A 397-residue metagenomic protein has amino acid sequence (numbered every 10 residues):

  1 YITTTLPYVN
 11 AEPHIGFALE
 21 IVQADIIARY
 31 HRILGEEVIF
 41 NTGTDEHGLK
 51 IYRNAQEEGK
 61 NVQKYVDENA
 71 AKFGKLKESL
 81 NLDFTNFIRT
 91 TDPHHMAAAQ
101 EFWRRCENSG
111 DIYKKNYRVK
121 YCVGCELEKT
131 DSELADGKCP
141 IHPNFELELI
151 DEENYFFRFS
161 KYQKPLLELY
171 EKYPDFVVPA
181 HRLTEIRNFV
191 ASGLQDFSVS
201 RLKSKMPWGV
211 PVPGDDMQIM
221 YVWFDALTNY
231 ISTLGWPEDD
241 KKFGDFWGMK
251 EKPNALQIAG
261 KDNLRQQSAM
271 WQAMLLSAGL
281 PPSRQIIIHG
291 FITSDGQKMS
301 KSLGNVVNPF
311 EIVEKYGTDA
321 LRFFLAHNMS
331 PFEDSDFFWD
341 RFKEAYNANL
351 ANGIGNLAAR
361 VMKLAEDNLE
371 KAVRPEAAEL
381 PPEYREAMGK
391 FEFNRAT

Functional and structural regions predicted by a protein language model:
Y1-D175: N-terminal, positively charged nucleic-acid-binding surface of large information/translation enzymes
Y1-T42, H94-A98, E148-P375: Structured secondary-structure scaffolds
K60, V373-A377, R395: A ubiquitous short alpha-helical element
V62, P179-R182, L350, L380 (+1 more regions): Residue-level recognition of alpha-helical structural elements
K77, G193, R395-T397: Prokaryotic Sec-type signal peptides and long signal-anchor helices with extended Leu/Ile/Val-rich h-regions
E376-Y384: Membrane-interface interhelical connector segments
Y384-T397: Long, non-coiled-coil amphipathic alpha-helical linker/lever segments that couple catalytic cores to other domains
